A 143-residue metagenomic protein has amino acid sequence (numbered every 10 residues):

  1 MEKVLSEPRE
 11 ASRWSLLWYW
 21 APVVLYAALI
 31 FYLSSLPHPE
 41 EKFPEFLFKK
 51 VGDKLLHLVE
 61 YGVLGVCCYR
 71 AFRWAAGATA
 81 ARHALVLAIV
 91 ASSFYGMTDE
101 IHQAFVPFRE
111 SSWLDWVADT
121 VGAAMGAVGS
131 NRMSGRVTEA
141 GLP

Functional and structural regions predicted by a protein language model:
E2-A71: "…centered on the first transmembrane helix and the immediately adjacent amphipathic helix/loop
E2-V4, R136-P143: Short, charged juxtamembrane terminal tails flanking transmembrane helices
W18-Y32, V90-F94, T98, V121 (+1 more regions): Lipid-exposed faces of alpha-helical membrane segments in multi-pass integral membrane proteins
L36-P37, R73, P107, S134: Short helix-capping/hinge motifs at transmembrane helix termini and TM-loop junctions
E41-P44, G96-T120: Interfacial helix-loop-helix junctions of multi-pass membrane proteins
E60-A75, V121-G135: Membrane-interfacial alpha-helical segments at the cytosolic side of multi-pass membrane proteins
G77-V90: Internal alpha-helical transmembrane segments of multi-pass membrane proteins
V86, E110-E139: Functional transmembrane or membrane-interface alpha-helices that line membrane-embedded catalytic, ligand-binding
